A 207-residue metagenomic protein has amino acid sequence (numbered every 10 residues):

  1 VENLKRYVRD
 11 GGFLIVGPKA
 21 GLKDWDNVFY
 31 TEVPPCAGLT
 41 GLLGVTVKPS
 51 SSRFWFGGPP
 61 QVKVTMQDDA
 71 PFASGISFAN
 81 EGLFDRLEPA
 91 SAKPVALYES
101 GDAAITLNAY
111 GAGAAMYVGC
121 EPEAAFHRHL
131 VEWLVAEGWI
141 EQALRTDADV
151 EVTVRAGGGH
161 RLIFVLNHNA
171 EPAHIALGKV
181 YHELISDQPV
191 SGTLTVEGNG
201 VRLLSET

Functional and structural regions predicted by a protein language model:
V1-T207: A conserved amphipathic helix/loop scaffold that creates a polar/acidic microenvironment used either to coordinate
